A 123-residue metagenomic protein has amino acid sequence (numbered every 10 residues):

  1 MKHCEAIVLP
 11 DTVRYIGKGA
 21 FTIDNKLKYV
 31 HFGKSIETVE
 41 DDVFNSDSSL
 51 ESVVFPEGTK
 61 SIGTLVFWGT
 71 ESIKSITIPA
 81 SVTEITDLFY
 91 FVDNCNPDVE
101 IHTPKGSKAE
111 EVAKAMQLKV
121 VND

Functional and structural regions predicted by a protein language model:
M1-Y15, N25-T38, S48-S61, E71-E84 (+2 more regions): Structural signature of tandem-repeat unit edges
G17-A20, E40-V43, G63-W68, F89: Consensus positions within tandem repeat domains that build extended binding/scaffold surfaces
F89-F91, K108-Q117: Short, aromatic/basic amphipathic alpha-helical patches
